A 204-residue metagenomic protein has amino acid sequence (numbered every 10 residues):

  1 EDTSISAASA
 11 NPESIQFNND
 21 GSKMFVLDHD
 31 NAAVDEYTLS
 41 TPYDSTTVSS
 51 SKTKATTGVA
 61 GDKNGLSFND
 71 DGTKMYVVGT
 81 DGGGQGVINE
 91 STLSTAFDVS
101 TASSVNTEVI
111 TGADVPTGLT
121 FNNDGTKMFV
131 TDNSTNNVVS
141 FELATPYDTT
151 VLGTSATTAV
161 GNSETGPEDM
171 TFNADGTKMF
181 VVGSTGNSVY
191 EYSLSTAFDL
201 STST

Functional and structural regions predicted by a protein language model:
E1-T204: Polar, enzyme-active/binding microenvironments
